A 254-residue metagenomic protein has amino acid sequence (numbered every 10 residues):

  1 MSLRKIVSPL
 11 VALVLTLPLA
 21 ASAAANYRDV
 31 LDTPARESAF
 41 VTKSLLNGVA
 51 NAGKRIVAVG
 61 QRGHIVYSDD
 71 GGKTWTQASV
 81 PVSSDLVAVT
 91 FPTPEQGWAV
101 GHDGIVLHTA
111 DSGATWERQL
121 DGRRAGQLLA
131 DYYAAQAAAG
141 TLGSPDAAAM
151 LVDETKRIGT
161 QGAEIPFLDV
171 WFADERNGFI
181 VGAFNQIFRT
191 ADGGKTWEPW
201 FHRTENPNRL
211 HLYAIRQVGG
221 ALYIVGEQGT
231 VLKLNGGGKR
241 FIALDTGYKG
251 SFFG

Functional and structural regions predicted by a protein language model:
M1-L10: Bacterial N-terminal signal peptides that target proteins for export
P9-P18: Bacterial N-terminal signal peptides
S22-G254: Residue-level hotspots at or immediately adjacent to binding/recognition sites across diverse folds
